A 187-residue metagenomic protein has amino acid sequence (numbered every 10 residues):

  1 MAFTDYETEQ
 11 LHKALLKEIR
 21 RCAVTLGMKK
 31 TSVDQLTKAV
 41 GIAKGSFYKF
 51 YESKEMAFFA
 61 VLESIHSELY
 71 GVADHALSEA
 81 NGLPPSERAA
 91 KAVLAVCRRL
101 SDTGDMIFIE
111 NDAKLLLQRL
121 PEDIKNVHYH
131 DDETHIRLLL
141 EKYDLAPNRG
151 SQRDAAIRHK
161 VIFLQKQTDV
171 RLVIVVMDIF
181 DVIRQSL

Functional and structural regions predicted by a protein language model:
M1-Q10: N-terminal intrinsically disordered/low-complexity leader segments
E9-K17, K30, F50-D74: An amphipathic alpha-helix adjacent to DNA-recognition modules
L11, K54, V61, I65 (+4 more regions): Hydrophobic/aromatic residues within well-ordered alpha-helical segments
E18, C22, A95, R99 (+3 more regions): Amphipathic alpha-helical interface segments
C22-M56: Helix-turn-helix
A60, D74-D102: Hydrophobic alpha-helical connector segments
Y70, L117-D154, V170, I174: Amphipathic alpha-helical packing segments from all-alpha helical-bundle domains
D74-A76, I109-R119: Short linear capping/connector segments at secondary-structure termini
